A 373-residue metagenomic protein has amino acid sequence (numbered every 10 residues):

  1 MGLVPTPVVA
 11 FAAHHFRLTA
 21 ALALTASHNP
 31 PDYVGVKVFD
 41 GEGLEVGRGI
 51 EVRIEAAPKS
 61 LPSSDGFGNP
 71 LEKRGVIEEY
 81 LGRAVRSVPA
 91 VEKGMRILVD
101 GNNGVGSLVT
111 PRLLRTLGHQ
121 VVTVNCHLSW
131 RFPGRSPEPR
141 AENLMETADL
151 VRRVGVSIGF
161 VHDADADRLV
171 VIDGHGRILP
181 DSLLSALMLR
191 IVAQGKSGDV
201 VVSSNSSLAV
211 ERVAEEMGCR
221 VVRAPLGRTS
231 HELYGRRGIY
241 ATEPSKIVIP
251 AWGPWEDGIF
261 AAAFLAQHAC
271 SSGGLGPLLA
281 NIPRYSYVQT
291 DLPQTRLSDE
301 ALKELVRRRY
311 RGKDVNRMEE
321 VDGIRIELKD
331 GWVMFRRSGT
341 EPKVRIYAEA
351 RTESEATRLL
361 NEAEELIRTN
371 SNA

Functional and structural regions predicted by a protein language model:
M1-E42, E211: Ferredoxin-reductase
G2-T19, R83, S87, E138-S157 (+1 more regions): Conserved phosphate-binding catalytic cores of ATP/NTP-utilizing and phosphoryl-transfer enzymes
G2-V9, L128-F132, L226-H231: Short acidic loop-to-helix transition motifs that present clustered carboxylates
A26-P31, G104, D163-D167, S245-I247 (+1 more regions): Short glycine-rich anion-binding loops that position phosphate/pyrophosphate groups of nucleotides and phosphorylated
P31-G47, V52, A56, P62 (+3 more regions): Replace "Mg2+/Mn2+-dependent" with "divalent metal-dependent
V34-V154: Gly/Ser/Thr-enriched, mixed-charge loops and adjacent short helices that form phosphate/oxyanion-binding elements
I158, K196-A373: Phosphate-binding and adjacent anionic-ligand microenvironments
